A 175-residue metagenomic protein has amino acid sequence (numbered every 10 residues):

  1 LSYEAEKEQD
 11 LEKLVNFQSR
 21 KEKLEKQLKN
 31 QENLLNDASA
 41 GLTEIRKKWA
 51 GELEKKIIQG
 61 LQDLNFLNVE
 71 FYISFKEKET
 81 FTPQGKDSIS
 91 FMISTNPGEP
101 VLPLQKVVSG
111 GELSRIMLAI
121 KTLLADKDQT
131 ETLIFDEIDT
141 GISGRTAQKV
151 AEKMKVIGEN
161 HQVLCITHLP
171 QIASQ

Functional and structural regions predicted by a protein language model:
L1-L64, N68: Extended, charged alpha-helical coiled-coil/arm scaffolds that mediate oligomerization and mechanical coupling in large
Y3, D87-I89, E112: Activation loop
Q9-Q18, W49, E70-E77, E159-P170: Short, mixed-charge, low-aromatic patches
E44-K47, G51, K55, I73-T80 (+1 more regions): Cys/His-rich Zn2+-binding cysteine-cluster or related metal-binding knuckle/ribbon modules and their
Q59, F91-Q175: ATPase nucleotide-binding head domains, primarily ABC-like/P-loop NTPase cores
Q62-D87: Long, charged, glycine-rich C-terminal linkers/tails
